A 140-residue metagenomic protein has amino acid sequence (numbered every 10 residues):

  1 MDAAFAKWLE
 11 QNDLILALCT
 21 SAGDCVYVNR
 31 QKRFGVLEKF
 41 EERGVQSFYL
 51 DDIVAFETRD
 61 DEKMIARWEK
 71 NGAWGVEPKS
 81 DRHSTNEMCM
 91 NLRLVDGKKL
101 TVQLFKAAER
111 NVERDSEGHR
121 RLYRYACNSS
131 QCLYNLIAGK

Functional and structural regions predicted by a protein language model:
M1-R43: Anionic N-terminal interaction surfaces
C19, V28-N29, L37, D51 (+3 more regions): A structural detector for beta-sheet-dominated domains
Q31, F48, T85-E87: Short connector loops at helix/strand junctions that flank enzyme active sites, especially segments positioning acidic
E42-A55: Short coil-to-beta-strand transition motifs
A55-K140: Acidic, Ser/Thr- and proline-rich intrinsically disordered linker/docking segments of eukaryotic scaffolds
